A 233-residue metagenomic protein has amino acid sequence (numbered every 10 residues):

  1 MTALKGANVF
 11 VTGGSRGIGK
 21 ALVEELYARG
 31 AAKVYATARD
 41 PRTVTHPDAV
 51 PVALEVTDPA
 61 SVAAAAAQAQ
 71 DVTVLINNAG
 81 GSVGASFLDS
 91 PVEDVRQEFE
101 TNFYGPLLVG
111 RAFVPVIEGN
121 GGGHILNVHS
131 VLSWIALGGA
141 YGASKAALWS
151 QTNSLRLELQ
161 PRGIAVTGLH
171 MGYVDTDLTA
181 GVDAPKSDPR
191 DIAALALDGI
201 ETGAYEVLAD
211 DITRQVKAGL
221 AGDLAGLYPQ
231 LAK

Functional and structural regions predicted by a protein language model:
S15, V23: N-terminal Rossmann NAD(P)H-binding glycine-rich loop of SDR-like oxidoreductase domains
A53-A64, V92: The beta1-alpha1 cofactor-binding region of Rossmann-like NAD(H)/NADP(H)-dependent oxidoreductases
A79-G84: Conserved NAD(P)H cofactor-binding loop of Rossmann-fold oxidoreductase domains
S86-F87, D94-R96: Substrate-binding pocket helix/loop in short-chain dehydrogenase/reductase
G110-R111, N153: A short, exposed helix-loop element centered on a Lys and neighboring polar residues
S130: Residue(s) in the substrate-gating loop at a strand-loop-helix junction that position the organic substrate next
G168, T176, A180-A218, G222: C-terminal helical subdomain
